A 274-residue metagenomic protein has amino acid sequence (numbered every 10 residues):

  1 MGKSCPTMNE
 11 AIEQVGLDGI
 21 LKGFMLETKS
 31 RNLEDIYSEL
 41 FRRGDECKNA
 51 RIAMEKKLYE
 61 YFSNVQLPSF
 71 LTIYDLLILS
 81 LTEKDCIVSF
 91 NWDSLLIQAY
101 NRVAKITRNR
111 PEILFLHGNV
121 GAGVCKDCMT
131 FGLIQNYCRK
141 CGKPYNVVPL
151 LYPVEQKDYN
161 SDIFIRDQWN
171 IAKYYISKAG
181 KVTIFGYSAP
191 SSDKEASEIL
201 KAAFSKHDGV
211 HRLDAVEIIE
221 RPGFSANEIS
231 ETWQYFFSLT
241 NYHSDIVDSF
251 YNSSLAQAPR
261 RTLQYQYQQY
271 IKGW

Functional and structural regions predicted by a protein language model:
M1-C5, N170-W274: SIR2/sirtuin-family catalytic core signature
M1-D85, F90-L96: Gly/serine-rich nucleotide phosphate-binding loop at the start of the catalytic core of nucleotide/ADP-ribose-handling
M1-G2, W92-L95, N119-A122, G132-L133 (+2 more regions): Short, solvent-exposed loop/turn segments at secondary-structure junctions
Q66-Y74, Q156-Y174: A Trp-anchored, charged/polar loop motif used as the substrate-binding/catalytic surface of acyl/ester-handling
E83-K84, R110, A179-G180: Short, well-ordered alpha-helix to beta-strand connector turns
I97-A99, D193-K194: Short glycine-/acidic-enriched loop or helix-start segments at secondary-structure transitions that form or flank
V103-L114: A short alpha->loop->secondary-structure connector
F115-I163: Cys/His-rich short segments
